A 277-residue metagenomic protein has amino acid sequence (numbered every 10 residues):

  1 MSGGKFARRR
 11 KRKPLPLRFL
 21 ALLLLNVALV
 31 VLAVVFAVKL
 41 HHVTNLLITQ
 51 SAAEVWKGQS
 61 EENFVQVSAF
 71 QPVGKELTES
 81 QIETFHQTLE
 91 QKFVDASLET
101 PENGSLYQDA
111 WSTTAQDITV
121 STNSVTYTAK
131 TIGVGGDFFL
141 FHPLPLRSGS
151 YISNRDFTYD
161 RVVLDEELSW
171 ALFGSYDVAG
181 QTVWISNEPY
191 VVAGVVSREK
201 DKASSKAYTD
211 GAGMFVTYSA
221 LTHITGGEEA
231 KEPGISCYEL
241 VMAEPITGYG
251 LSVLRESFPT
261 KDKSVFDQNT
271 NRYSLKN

Functional and structural regions predicted by a protein language model:
M1-L47, N277: Gram-positive cell-envelope targeting signals
K39-T114: Membrane-proximal extracellular/periplasmic loop immediately following the first transmembrane helix
E61-A69, Y107-W111, R161, G211-F215 (+1 more regions): Hydrophobic beta-strand segments of well-ordered beta-sheets in folded domains
E62, T126, V134, D156-Y159 (+2 more regions): Extracytoplasmic
P72-T78, V120, P245-S252: Short, surface-exposed beta-strand/loop "edge" segments at domain boundaries and coil↔beta transitions
I82, I132, R161-V162: Solvent-exposed, acidic/flexible segments
L106-Y151, D156: The feature marks short, hydrophobic/small-residue-biased sequence motifs that occur predominantly
D137-L146, L164-K276: Mid-to-C-terminal secondary-structure elements that act as membrane-proximal/extracytoplasmic interface segments
